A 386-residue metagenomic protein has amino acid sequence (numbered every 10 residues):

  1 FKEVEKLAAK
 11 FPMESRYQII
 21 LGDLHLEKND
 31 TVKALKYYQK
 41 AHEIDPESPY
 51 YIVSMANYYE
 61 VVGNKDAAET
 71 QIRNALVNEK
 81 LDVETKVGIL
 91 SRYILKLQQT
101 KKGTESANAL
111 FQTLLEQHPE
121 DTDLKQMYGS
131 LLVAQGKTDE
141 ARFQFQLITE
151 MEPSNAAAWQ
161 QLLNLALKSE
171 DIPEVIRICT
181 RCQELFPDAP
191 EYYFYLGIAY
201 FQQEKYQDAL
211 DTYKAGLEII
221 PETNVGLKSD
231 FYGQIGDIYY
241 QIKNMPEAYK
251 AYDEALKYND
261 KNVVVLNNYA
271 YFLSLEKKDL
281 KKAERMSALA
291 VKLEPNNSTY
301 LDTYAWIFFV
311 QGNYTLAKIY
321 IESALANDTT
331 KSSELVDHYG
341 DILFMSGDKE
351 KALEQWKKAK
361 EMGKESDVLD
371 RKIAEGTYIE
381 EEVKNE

Functional and structural regions predicted by a protein language model:
F1-D348, E354-E386: Alpha-solenoid helical repeat scaffolds
